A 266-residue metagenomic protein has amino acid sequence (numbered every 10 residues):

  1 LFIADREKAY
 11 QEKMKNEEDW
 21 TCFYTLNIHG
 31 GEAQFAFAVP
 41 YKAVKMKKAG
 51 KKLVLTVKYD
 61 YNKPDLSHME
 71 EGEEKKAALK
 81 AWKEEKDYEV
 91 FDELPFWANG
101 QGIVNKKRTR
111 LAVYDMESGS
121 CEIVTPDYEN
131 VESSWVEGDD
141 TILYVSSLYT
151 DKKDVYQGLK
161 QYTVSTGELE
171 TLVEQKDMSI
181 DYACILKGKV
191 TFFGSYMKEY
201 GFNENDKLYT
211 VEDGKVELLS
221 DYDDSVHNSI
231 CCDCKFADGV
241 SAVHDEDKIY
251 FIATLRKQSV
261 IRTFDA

Functional and structural regions predicted by a protein language model:
L1, K45-K52, S134-T141, A183-K189 (+1 more regions): Blade-terminus and WD-like Trp-Asp/Gly-His loop motifs, strongest in beta-propeller folds
A4-C22, A38-K42, V57-R110, T125-V131 (+5 more regions): A flexible loop/linker signature enriched in serine peptidases of the S9 family
N27-G31, D115-G119, T163-G167, E212-G214 (+1 more regions): Short loop/turn segments that connect beta-strands within beta-propeller blades
I28-H29, V39, E137, T254: A short, compositionally biased micro-patch
H29-A33, Y59-N62: Alpha-helix capping at helix-to-loop junctions
K47, V54-T56, I123: A structural signal for short, well-ordered beta-strand segments and their strand-loop junctions that often border
